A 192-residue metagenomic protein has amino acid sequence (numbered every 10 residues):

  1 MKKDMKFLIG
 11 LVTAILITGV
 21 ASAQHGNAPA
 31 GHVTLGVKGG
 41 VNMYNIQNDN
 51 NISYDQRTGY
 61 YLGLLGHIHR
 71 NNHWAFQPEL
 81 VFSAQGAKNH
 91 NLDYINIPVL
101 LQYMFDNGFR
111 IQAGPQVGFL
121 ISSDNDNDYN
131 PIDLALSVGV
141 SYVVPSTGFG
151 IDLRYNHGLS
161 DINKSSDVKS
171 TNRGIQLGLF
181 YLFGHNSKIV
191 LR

Functional and structural regions predicted by a protein language model:
M1-G31, G184-R192: Cleavable N-terminal export/targeting peptides
Q24-H67, R192: Short glycine/proline- and aromatic-enriched beta-strand/turn motifs that initiate or cap beta-hairpins
H25, P131-R192: Predominantly the C-terminal beta-signal and adjacent terminal strand-loop region of outer-membrane beta-barrel
A30, H69-H73, D106, P145-T147 (+1 more regions): Outer-membrane beta-barrel channels and translocator barrels
G31-V33, Y54-Y60, N91-I95, N130-L136 (+1 more regions): Residues that define the transmembrane beta-barrel architecture of outer-membrane proteins
V33-V37, F76-P78, I111-P115, F149-L153 (+1 more regions): Transmembrane beta-strands of outer-membrane beta-barrel proteins
T34, N51-Y94: Glycine- and aromatic-enriched membrane insertion/assembly motifs of diderm outer-membrane and organelle channel
V41-N45, F82-G86, V117-I121, V144-S146 (+2 more regions): Transmembrane beta-strands of outer-membrane beta-barrel pores
